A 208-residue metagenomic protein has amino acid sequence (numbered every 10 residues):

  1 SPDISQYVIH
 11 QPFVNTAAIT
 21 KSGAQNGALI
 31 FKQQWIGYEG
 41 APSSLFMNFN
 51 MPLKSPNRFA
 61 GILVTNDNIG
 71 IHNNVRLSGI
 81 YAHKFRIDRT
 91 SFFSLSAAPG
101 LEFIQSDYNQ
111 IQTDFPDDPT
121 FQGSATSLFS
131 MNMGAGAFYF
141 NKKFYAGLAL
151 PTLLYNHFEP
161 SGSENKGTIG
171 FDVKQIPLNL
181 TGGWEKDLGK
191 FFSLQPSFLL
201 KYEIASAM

Functional and structural regions predicted by a protein language model:
S1-M208: Subset of outer-membrane beta-barrel
